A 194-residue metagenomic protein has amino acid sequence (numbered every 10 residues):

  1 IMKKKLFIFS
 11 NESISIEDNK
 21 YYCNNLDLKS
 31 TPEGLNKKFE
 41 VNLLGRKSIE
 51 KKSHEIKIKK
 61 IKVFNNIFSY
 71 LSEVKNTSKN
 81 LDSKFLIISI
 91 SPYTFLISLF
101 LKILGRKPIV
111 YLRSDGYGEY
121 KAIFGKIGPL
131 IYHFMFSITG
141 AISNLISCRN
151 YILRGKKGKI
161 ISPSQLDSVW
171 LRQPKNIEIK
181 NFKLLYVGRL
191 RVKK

Functional and structural regions predicted by a protein language model:
I1-K51: N-terminal subdomain of nucleotide-sugar transferases
K3-K4, S83, F182: Nucleotide donor/acceptor-binding cores
F7, I177-K194: Conserved donor-binding/catalytic core segment of Leloir-type glycosyltransferases
C23-D27, Y117-F136, V169: Nucleotide-sugar donor phosphate/pyrophosphate-binding loop at the beta->alpha transition of glycosyltransferases
N42-R46, Y111-L112, C148: Short internal beta-strands
K47, Y132-P174: A short, active-site helix/loop in glycosyltransferases that binds the activated sugar's phosphate group
S48-K75, I123-F124: A short, charged, and often flexible helix/loop element on the N-terminal side of the glycosyltransferase catalytic
F85-R106, V110-G118, I152-G155: An aromatic- and histidine-rich active-site surface loop
